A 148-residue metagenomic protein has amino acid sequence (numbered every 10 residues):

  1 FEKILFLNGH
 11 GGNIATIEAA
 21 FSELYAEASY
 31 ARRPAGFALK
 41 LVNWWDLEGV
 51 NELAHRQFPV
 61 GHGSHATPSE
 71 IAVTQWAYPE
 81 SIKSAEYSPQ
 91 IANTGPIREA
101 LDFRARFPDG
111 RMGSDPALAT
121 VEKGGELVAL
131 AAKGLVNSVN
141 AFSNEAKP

Functional and structural regions predicted by a protein language model:
F1-L5, G9-P148: Extended, histidine- and acidic-residue-enriched regions that form the cofactor-binding/catalytic faces
